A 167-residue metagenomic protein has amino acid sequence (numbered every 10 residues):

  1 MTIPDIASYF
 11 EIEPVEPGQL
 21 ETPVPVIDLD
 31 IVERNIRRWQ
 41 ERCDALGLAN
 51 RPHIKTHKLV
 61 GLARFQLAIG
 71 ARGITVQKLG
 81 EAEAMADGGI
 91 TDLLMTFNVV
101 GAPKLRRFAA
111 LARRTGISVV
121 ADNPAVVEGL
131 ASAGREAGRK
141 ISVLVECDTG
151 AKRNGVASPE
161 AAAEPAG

Functional and structural regions predicted by a protein language model:
M1-S8: N-terminal hydrophobic targeting/anchoring segments and the immediately downstream early-domain regions of hydrolases
S8-I27: Generic N-terminal amphipathic, Lys/Arg-enriched alpha-helix
G18-E21, L29, W39, L46: N-terminal, Lys/Arg-enriched amphipathic/low-complexity engagement segments that precede the first folded domain
P23, E33, Q40-R42, K104: Expand to "…catalyze enediolate/carbanion chemistry for C-C bond making/breaking, isomerization, decarboxylation
I27-D30, S118: Short, surface-exposed alpha-helical recognition segments that flank or form part of ligand/macromolecule-binding
D30-R38, E164: A non-catalytic, amphipathic alpha-helix used as a structural packing/dimerization or gating element in enzyme scaffolds
H53-G167: Active-site-proximal beta-alpha core segment in soluble small-molecule metabolic enzymes
